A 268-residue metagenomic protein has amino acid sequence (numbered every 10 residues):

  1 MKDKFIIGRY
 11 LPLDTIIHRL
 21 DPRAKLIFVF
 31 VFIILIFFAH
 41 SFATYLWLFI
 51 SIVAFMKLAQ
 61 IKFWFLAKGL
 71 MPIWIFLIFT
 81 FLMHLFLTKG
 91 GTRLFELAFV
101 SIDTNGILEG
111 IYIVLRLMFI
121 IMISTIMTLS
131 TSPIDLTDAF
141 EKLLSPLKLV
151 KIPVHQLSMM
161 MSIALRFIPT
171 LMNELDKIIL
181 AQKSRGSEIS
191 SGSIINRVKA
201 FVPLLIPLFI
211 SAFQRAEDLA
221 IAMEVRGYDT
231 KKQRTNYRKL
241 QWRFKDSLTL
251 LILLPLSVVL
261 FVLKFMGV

Functional and structural regions predicted by a protein language model:
M1-F42, L48-K57, S145, L149-I152 (+3 more regions): Transmembrane alpha-helix interface motif
D14, F37, I61-F65, L97 (+4 more regions): Membrane-helix interfacial "entry" motifs
K25, W64-W74, D246-T249: Alpha-helical transmembrane segments and their helix-start/interface "positive-inside/aromatic belt" motifs in integral
S41, Y45, Q60-W64, T88-E96 (+3 more regions): Transmembrane helix-loop junctions in multipass membrane proteins, especially transporters and channels
S51-I61, I75-F79: Alpha-helical transmembrane segments and their membrane-interface exit regions
F63-A67, M71, L108-Y112, V202: Alpha-helical membrane-interface segments at transmembrane helix boundaries
W74-S187, I194: Juxtamembrane/interface alpha-helical elements of multi-pass membrane proteins
